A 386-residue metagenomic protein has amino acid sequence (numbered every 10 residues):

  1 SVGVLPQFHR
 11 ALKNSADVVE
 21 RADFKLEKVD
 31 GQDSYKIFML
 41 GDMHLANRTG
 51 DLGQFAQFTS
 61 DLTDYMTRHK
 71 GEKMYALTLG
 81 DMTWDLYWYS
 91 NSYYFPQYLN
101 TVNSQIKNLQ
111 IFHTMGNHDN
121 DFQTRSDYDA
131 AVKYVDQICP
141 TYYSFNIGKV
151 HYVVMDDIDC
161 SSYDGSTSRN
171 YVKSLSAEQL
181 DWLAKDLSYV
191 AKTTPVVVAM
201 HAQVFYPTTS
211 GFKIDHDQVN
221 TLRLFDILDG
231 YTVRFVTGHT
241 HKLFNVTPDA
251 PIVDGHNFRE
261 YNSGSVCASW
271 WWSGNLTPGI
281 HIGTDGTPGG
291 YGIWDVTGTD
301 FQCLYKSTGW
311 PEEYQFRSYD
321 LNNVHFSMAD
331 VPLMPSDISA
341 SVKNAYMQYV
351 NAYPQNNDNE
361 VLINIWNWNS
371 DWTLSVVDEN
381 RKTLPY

Functional and structural regions predicted by a protein language model:
G3-D17, G41, T59-T67, K185-D186 (+1 more regions): Metal-dependent phosphoesterase/phosphodiesterase active-site architecture
G3-S90: N-terminal active-site segment of His-dependent metallophosphoesterases
F8, L12-K13, Y87-V190, D215-R234 (+2 more regions): Extended active-site neighborhood of metal-dependent phosphoesterases/phosphodiesterases
E20, D33, M39-G41, T141 (+7 more regions): Residues that flank catalytic or metal-binding motifs in active/ligand-binding sites
A22-D30, M43-A46, Y134-F212, T308-I338: Conserved catalytic scaffold of divalent metal-dependent phosphoesterases
S34, G71-K73, N108, K192-P195 (+1 more regions): A general structural motif
I37-M39, A76-T78, H113, V198 (+1 more regions): Residue-level marker for buried hydrophobic side chains located in beta-strands that build the well-ordered beta-sheet
D42, G80-D81, G116-N117, H201 (+1 more regions): Active-site glycine-centered loops adjacent to acidic/histidine catalytic or metal-binding residues that shape
